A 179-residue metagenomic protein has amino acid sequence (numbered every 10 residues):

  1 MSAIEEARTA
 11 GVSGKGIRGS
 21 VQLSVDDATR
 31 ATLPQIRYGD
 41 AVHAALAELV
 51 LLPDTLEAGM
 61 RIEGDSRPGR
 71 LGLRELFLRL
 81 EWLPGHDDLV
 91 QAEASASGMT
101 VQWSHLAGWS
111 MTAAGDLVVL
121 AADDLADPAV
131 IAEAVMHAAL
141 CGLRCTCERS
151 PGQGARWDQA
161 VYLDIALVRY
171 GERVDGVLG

Functional and structural regions predicted by a protein language model:
M1, A10-R18, A58, E63 (+7 more regions): Feature targets compositionally biased, intrinsically disordered low-complexity regions with long contiguous runs
S2-A7, G115-G179: Acidic, proline/glycine-rich low-complexity IDRs
S2-P68: N-terminal "first-domain core" detector
G19-L23, A58, L78, A92 (+4 more regions): Hydrophobic transmembrane signal anchors and adjacent membrane-proximal interface regions, especially in viral
L33, F77, S97-G98, S104 (+3 more regions): Alpha-helical structural elements
V42, L46, M99-W103, W109-M111 (+2 more regions): Generic hydrophobic secondary-structure signal
P53-T112: Amphipathic, interaction-prone secondary-structure segments
